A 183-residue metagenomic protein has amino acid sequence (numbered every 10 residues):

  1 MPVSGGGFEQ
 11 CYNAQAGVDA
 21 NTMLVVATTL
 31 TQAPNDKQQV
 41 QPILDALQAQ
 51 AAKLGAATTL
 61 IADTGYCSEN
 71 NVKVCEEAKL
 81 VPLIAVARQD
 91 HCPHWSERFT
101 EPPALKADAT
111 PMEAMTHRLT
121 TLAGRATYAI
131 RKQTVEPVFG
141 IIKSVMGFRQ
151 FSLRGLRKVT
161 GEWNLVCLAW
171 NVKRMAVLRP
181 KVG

Functional and structural regions predicted by a protein language model:
M1-G183: Anion-binding and metal-coordination hotspots
